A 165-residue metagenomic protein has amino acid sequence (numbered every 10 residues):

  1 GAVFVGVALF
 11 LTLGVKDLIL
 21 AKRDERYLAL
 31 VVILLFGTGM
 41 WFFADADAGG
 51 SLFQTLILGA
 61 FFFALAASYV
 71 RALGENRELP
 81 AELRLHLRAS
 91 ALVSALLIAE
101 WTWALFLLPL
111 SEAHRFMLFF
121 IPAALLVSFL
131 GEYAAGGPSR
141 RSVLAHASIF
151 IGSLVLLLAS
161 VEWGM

Functional and structural regions predicted by a protein language model:
G1-G6, A29-L35, L56-F61, H86-W103: Hydrophobic alpha-helical transmembrane segments
G1-M40: Hydrophobic alpha-helical segments and helix pairs
G1-V7, A48-F62, S111-P122: Structural signature of hydrophobic alpha-helical transmembrane segments
A8-R23, L65-L83, V127-G137: C-terminal ends of transmembrane helices
L30-G74: Hydrophobic, aromatic-enriched interface-forming segments
G39-L52, T102-H114, V161-M165: Helix-coil boundary and interhelical linker segments in multi-pass alpha-helical membrane proteins
S94-I98, R115-L130: Hydrophobic alpha-helical membrane segments
S142-W163: Final/C-terminal transmembrane alpha-helix of multipass membrane proteins
